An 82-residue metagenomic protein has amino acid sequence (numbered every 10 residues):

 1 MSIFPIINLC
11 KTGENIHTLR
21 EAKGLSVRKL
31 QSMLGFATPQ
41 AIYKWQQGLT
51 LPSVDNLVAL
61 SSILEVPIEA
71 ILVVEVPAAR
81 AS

Functional and structural regions predicted by a protein language model:
M1-A22: A short, Lys/Arg-rich alpha-helix, primarily the initiator
M1-I6, S62, A70-S82: Short, charged recognition helix plus adjacent turn of helix-turn-helix-like nucleic-acid-binding domains
H17, R28, V58: Residues within the helices of the helix-turn-helix
R20, Q31, S61: The alpha-helix within a helix-turn-helix
E21, G35, Q47, V76: Residue-level detection of the helix-turn-helix DNA-binding "recognition helix"
G24-K44: Short alpha-helical DNA-recognition segment
G48-S62, A78-R80: Short, basic-rich loop-to-helix N-cap that marks the start of a DNA-contacting helix
